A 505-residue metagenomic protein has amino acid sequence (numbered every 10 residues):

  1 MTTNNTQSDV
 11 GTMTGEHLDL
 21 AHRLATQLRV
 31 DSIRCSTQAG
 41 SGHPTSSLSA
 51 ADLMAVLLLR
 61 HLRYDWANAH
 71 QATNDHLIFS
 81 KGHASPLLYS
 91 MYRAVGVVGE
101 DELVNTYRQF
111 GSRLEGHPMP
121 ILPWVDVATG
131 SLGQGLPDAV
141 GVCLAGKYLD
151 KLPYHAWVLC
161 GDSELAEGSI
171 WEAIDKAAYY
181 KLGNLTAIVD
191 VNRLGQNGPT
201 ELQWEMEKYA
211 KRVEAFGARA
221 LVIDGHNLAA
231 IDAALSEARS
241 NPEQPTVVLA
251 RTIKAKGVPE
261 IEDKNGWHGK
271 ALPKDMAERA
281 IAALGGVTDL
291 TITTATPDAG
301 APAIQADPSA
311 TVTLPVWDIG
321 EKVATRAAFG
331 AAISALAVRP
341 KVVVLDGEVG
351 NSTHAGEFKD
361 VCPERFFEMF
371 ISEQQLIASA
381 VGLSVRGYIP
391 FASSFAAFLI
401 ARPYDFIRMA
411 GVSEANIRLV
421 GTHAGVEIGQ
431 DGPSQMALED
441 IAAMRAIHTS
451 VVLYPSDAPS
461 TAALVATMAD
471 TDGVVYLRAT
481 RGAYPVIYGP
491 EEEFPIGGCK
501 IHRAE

Functional and structural regions predicted by a protein language model:
T2-W157, E207, E278, D289-G498 (+1 more regions): Thiamine diphosphate
T3-N4, R212, R219, L228-L314 (+1 more regions): Glycine/aspartate-rich loop-and-adjacent alpha/beta segment that forms the canonical ThDP
I33, D65-N68, I188-V191, K211-G217 (+2 more regions): Short acidic (Asp/Glu) and glycine-rich catalytic loops that position anionic groups and cofactors
W124, A128-P242, I428-M436: Thiamine diphosphate
L165, R193, N227, K254 (+2 more regions): Short, glycine/acidic-enriched loop or turn micro-motifs at the edges of active sites
I170-W171, P259-E262, G356-F358: Short amphipathic alpha-helical segments
V189, A250-T252, G421, A479: Short secondary-structure boundary segments
N192-G198, I261-P273, A424-Q430: Short beta-alpha connecting loops at secondary-structure transitions that line or flank enzyme active sites
